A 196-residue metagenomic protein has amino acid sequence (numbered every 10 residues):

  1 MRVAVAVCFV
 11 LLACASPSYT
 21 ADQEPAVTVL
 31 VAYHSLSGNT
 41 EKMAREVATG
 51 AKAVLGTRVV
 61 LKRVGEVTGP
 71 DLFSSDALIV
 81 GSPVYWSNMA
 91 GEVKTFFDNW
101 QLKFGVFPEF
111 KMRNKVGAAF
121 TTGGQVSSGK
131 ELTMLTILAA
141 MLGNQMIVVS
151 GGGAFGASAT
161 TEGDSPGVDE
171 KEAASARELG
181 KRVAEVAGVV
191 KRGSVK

Functional and structural regions predicted by a protein language model:
A4-A13: Bacterial N-terminal signal peptides
S18-T20: Boundary at the C-terminal end of the N-terminal hydrophobic targeting segment
E24, T28, T68, V149-K196: Glycine-rich phosphate/pyrophosphate-binding loop and the adjoining helix
V27-A51: N-terminal beta1-alpha1 ligand-phosphate binding loop
R45-T57, L142-G143: Short helix-loop-beta junction
G56-E66: A short beta-strand-loop structural module common to alpha/beta enzyme folds
G65-G151: Helix-loop-strand module that forms the ligand-binding subsite of alpha/beta enzymes
